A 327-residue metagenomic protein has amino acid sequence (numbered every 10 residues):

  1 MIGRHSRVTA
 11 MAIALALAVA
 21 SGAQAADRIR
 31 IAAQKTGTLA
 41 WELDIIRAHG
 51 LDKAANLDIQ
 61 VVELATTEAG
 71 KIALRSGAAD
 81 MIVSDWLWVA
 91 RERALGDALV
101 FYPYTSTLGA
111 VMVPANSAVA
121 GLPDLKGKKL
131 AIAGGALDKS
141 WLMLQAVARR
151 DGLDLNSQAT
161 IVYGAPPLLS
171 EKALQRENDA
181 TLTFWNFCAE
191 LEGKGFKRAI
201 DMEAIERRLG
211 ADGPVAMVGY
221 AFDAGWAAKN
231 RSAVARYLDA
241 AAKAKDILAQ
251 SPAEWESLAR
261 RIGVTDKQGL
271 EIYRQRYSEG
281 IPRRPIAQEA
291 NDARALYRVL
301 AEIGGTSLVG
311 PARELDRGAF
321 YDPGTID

Functional and structural regions predicted by a protein language model:
M1-M11: Bacterial N-terminal signal peptides that target proteins for export
A10-A20: Bacterial N-terminal signal peptides
A23-A25: Boundary at the C-terminal end of the N-terminal hydrophobic targeting segment
D27-D154, T160-Y163, K172-Q175, D179-W185 (+1 more regions): Short, glycine-/small- and polar/acidic-enriched structural segments that line small-molecule recognition paths
W86-L87, P167-R260: Pocket-lining segment of extracytoplasmic ligand-binding domains
T105-V111, S117, F196-K197, A216-Y220 (+2 more regions): Small-molecule pocket liners
A227-S307: Secondary-structure end/capping motifs
R294-D327: Conserved C-terminal helix/tail region of periplasmic/extracytoplasmic solute-binding proteins
